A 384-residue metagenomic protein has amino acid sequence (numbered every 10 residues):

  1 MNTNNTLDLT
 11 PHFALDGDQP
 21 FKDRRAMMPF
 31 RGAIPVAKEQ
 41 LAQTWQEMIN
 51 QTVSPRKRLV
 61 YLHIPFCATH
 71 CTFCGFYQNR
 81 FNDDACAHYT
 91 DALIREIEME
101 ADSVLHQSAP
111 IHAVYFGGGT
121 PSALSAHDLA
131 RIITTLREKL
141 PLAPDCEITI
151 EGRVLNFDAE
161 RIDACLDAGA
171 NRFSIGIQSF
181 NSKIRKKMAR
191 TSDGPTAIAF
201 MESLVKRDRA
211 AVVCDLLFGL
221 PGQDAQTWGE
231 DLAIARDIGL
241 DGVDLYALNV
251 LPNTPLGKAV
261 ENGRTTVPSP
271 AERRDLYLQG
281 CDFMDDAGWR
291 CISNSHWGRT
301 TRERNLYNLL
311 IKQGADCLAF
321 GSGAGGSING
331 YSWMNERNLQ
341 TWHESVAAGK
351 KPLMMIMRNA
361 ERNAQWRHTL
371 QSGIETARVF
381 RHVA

Functional and structural regions predicted by a protein language model:
M1-N4, F380-A384: Short amphipathic alpha-helical segments
M1-R58, Q107: Flexible, acidic/Gly-rich N-terminal and inter-domain linker regions that tether and position cofactor-handling modules
D8, D16, R25, Q40 (+7 more regions): Alpha-helical structural elements
Q40, L59-F66, A170, Y246-N249: N-proximal short alpha-helices
W45, H70-F73, C291: Bulky hydrophobic/aromatic packing residues
N50, N79-S103, A109-V383: C-terminal scaffold of the Radical SAM
S54-D91: Canonical Radical SAM [4Fe-4S] cluster-binding loop centered on the CxxxCxxC motif and its immediate flanking residues
